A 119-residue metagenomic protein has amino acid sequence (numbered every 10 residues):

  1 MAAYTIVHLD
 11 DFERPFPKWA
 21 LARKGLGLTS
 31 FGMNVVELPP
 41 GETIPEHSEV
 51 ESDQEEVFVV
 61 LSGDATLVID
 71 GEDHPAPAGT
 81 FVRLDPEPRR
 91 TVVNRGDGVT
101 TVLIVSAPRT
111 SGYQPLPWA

Functional and structural regions predicted by a protein language model:
M1-G32, P39-P40, Y113-A119: A short, N-terminal "cap"/entry segment at the start of jelly-roll beta-barrel domains of the cupin/DSBH fold
S30-G32, Q54, V99-T100: A structure-centric signal for secondary-structure junctions around beta-strands
V35-P39, V50-V68, V105: Short, conserved beta-strand element in jelly-roll/cupin
E46, L67-V68, L84, R90-G96: Short beta-strand His + acidic residue motifs that chelate non-heme Fe in jelly-roll/DSBH and cupin folds
V57, D64-T66, D73, R89 (+1 more regions): Structural motif
G71-E87: Short acidic-glycine-tyrosine-enriched beta hairpin
E87-P88, A107: Short, surface-exposed secondary-structure boundary micro-motifs
V93-A119: Double-stranded beta-helix
